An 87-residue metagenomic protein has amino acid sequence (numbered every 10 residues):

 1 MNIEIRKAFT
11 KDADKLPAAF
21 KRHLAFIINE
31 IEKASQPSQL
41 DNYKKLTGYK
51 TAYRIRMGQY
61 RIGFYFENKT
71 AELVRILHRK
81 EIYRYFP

Functional and structural regions predicted by a protein language model:
M1-I27: Arg/Lys-rich, positively charged N-terminal/basic patches that mediate binding to nucleic acids
N2-I3, Y53-I55, R75: Residues that recognize and position ribonucleotide moieties
A19, Y43-Y49, G58, Y85: Surface-exposed loop/turn and secondary-structure junction residues enriched for glycine/proline
E30-R54: A short, surface-exposed loop/turn module that caps and links secondary-structure elements
L40, M57-Y60, Y65-P87: Enriched for short, Lys/Arg-rich terminal
